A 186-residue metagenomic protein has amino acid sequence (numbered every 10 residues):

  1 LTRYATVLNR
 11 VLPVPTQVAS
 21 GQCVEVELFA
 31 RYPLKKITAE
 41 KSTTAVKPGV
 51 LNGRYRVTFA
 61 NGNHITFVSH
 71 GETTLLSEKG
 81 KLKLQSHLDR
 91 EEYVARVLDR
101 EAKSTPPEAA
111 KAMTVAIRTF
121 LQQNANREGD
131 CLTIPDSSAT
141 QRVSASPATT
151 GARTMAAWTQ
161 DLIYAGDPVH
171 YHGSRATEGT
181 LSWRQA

Functional and structural regions predicted by a protein language model:
L1-A186: Conserved, single-site charged/polar hotspot
